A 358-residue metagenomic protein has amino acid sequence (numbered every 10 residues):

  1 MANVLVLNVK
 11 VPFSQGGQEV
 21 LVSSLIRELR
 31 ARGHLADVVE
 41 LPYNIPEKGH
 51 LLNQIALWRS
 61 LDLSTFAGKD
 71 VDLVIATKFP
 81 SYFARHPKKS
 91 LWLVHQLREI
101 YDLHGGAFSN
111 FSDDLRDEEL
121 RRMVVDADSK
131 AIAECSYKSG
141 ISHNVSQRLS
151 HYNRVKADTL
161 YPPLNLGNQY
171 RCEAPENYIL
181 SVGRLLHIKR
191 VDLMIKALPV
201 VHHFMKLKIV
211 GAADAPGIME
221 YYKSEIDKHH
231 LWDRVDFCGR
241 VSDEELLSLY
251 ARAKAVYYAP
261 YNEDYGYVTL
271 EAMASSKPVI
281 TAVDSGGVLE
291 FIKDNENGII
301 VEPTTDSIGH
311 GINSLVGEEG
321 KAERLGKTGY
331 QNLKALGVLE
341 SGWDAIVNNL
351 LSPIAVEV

Functional and structural regions predicted by a protein language model:
S109-N110, D114-K138, V145-S146: Membrane-proximal helix-turn-helix segments that form the acceptor-binding/catalytic region of lipid-linked
Y170-K189, I195-H202, K208: Conserved donor-binding/catalytic core segment of Leloir-type glycosyltransferases
K206-S224, G239: Glycosyltransferase donor-sugar binding loop
R240-V241, S248-A253: Short alpha-helical donor nucleotide-sugar binding micro-motif in glycosyltransferases
Y261: Aromatic "clamp/platform" in nucleotide-sugar-dependent glycosyltransferases that forms part of the donor/acceptor
P278-A282: Short hydrophobic beta-strand element within catalytic cores of glycosyltransferases and related nucleotide-activated
D294-N295, I299-D306, S314-E319: Conserved acidic donor-binding segment of nucleotide-sugar-dependent glycosyltransferases
P303, G317-S352: A charged, aromatic-enriched C-terminal amphipathic alpha-helix characteristic of glycosyltransferases across folds
